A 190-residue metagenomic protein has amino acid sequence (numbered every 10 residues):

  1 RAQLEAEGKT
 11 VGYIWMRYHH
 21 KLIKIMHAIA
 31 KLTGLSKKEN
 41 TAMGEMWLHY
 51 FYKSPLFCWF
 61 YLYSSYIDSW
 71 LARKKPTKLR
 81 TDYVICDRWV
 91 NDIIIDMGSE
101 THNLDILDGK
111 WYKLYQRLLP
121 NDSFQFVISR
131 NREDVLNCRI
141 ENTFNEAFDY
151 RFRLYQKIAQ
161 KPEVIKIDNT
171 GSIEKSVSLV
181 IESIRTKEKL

Functional and structural regions predicted by a protein language model:
R1-G8: A conserved segment at the C-terminal end of the G1
K9-G12, V84, S123-Q125, V164-I165: Hydrophobic anchor at the start of a short beta-strand that flanks the dinucleotide cofactor-binding loop
T10-H20: A short beta-strand-loop structural module common to alpha/beta enzyme folds
Y18-H102, I106: ATP-dependent small-molecule kinase phosphotransfer cores that center on conserved nucleotide phosphate-binding segments
C86-D92, L118-L136: Conserved phosphate-donor/acceptor-positioning beta-strand/loop module used by diverse small-molecule
E100-K110, I140-E146: Short, surface-exposed loop/helix-turn segments at secondary-structure junctions that function as lids/hinges flanking
L107-P120: Substrate-engagement module of ASCE P-loop NTPases
E133-L190: NTP-dependent small-molecule kinase module
